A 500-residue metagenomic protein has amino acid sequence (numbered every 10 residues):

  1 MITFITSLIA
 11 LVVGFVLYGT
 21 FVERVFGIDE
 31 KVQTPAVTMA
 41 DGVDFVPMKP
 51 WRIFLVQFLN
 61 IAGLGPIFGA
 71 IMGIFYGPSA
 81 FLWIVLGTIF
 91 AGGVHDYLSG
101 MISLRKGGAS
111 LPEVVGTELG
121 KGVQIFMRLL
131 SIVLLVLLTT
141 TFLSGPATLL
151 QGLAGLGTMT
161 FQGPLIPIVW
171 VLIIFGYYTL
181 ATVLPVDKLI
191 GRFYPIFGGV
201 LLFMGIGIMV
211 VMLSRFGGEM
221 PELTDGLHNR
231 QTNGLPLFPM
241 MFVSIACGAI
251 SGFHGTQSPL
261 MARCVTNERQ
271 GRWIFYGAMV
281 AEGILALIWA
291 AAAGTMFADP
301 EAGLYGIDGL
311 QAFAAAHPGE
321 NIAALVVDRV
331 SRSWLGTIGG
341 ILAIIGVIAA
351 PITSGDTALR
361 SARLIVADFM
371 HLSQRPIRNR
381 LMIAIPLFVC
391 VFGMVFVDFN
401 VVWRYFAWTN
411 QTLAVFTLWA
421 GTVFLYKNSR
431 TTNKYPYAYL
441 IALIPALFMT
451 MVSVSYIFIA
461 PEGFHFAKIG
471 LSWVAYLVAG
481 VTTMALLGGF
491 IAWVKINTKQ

Functional and structural regions predicted by a protein language model:
I2-G19, G73-S103, P112, V123 (+1 more regions): Extracellular loop-to-transmembrane helix junctions
I9-D29, L130, P146-L150, P167-R215 (+2 more regions): Membrane-interface loop-to-helix entry segments
A10-I67: Membrane-interface "cap" regions at the ends of multi-pass membrane proteins
A10-L11, Q57-F58, A91-G107, L111-V183 (+3 more regions): Helix-loop-helix module between adjacent transmembrane segments
M48-G65, M209-G217, G226-A292, I345-S354: Hydrophobic, membrane-embedded alpha-helices of multi-pass small-molecule transporters
K121-R128, I132, P164-L172, G277-A286 (+6 more regions): Loop-to-transmembrane helix boundary motifs in multi-pass membrane proteins
T139-L143, A147-L156, I168-W170, A181-T182 (+3 more regions): Hydrophobic alpha-helical segments and their helix-loop junctions in multi-pass secondary transporters
M212-L223, G277-R329: Extracellular/periplasmic helix-exit of transmembrane alpha-helices
